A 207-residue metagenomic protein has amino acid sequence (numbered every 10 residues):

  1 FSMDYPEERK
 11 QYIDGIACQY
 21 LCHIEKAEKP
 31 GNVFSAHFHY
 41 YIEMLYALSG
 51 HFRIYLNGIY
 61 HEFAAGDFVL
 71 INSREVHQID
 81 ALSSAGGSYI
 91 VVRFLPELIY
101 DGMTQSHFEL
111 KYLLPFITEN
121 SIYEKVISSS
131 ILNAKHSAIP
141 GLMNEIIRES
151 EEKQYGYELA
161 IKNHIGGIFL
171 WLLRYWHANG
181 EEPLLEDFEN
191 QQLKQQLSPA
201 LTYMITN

Functional and structural regions predicted by a protein language model:
F1-S2, Q191: Polar low-complexity intrinsically disordered regions
S2-C22, D80-R148, A178-N179: A hydrophobic/aromatic-rich effector-binding and dimerization subdomain of bacterial HTH-type transcriptional regulators
E8, I16, F34-H37, I42 (+3 more regions): A general marker of short, structured functional hotspots
K10, A27-E28, L193: Alpha-helical interaction segments
G15, G31, G50, G58 (+10 more regions): Residue-identity detector for glycine
H23-N120, E152-L159: N-terminal regulatory/effector-sensing and dimerization cores that precede helix-turn-helix DNA-binding domains
E43-Y46, A138-L142, H164, W171: Amphipathic, well-ordered alpha-helical segments in soluble domains
E124-K135, S150-N207: Short, Lys/Arg-enriched, Trp-marked, Pro/Gly-tolerant hinge/linker segments that flank
